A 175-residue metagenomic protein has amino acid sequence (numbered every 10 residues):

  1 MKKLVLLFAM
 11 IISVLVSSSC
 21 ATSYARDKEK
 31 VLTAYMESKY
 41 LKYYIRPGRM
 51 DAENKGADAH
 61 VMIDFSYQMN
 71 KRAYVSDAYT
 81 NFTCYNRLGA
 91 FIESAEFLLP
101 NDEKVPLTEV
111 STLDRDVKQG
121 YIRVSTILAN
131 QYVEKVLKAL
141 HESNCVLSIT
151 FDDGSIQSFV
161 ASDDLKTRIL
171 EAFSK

Functional and structural regions predicted by a protein language model:
L4-S13: Sec-dependent N-terminal signal peptides
C20-K175: A generic "folded-domain core" signal
